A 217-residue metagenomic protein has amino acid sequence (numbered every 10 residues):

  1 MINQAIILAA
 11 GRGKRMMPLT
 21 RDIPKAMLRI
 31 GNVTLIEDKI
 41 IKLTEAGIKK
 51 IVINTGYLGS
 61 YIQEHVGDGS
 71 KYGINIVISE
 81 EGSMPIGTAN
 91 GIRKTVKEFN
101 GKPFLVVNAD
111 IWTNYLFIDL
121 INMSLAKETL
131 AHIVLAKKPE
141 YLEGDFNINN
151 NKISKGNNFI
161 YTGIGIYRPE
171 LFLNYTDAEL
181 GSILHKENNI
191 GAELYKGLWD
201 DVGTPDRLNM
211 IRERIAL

Functional and structural regions predicted by a protein language model:
M1-I7, R29, V33-N108, D119 (+1 more regions): Conserved N-terminal catalytic core of the sugar/cofactor nucleotidyltransferase
M1-T20, M27: N-proximal low-complexity "stem/linker" segments adjacent to membrane-targeting elements
M16, I62-V66, I211: Hydrophobic packing residues within well-ordered alpha-helices of enzyme cores
A26, N75-V77, L130, N189-G191: Conserved beta-strand segments of alpha/beta enzyme cores
T44, E98-P103, N114-N149: Basic phosphate/pyrophosphate-binding loop/patch that engages nucleotide-derived ligands
G56, S79-E81, V134-A136, G156 (+1 more regions): Conserved beta-strand termini and adjacent loop/short-helix elements that scaffold enzyme active sites in alpha/beta
L105, W112, I118-L125, K138-E140 (+1 more regions): Catalytic-core segments of class I nucleotidyltransferases/pyrophosphorylases that form NMP-activated intermediates
